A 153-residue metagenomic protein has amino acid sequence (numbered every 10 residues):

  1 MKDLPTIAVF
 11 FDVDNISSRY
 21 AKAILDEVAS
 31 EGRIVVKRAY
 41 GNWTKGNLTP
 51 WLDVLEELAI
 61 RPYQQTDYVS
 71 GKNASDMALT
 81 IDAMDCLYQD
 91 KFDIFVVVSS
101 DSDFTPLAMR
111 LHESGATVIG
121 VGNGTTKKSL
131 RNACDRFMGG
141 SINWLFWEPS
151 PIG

Functional and structural regions predicted by a protein language model:
M1-Y88, M109-H112, T117, S129: Domain-level signal for Mg2+-assisted phosphodiester chemistry and nucleotide/NA-binding surfaces in nucleic-acid
Y40, D93-S100, L107, L111 (+1 more regions): Acidic beta-strand-to-loop metal/phosphate-binding motif
D67-Y68, S100, A116, N123-G124 (+1 more regions): Short, ordered loop/turn segments at secondary-structure junctions
S70, T125-L130, W144-W147: Short gly/pro/ser/thr-enriched loop/turn and capping motifs at secondary-structure boundaries
L79, S102-F104: Short acidic loop-to-helix transition motifs that present clustered carboxylates
D135: Receiver (REC) domain switch/active-site residues of two-component response regulators
G139: Class I SAM-dependent methyltransferase SAM-binding "motif I" and its flanking Rossmann-like core
P149-G153: N-terminal regulatory modules in eukaryotic regulatory proteins
